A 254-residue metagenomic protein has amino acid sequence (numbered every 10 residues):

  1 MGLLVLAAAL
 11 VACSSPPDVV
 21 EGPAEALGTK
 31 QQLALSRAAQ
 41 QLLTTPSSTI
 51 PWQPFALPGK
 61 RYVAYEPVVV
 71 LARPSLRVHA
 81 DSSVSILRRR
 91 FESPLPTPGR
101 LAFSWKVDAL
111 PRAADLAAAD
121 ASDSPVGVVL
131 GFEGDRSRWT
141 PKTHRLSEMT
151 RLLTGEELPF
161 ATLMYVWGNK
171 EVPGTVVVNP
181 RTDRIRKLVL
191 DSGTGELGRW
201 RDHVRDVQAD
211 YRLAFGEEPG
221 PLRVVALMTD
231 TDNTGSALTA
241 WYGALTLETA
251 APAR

Functional and structural regions predicted by a protein language model:
G2-V11: Bacterial N-terminal signal peptides
L10-K30: Bacterial Sec signal peptide processing site at the extreme N-terminus
P17-P23, V126-V128, D183-G193, L197-G235: Extracellular beta-strand ligand-recognition surfaces/modules
S48-A72: Extracellular glycan-recognition surfaces and repeat-rich motifs
A64-I86: Short carbohydrate-recognition loop motifs
V78-P98, A109-A113, T182-D191: Secreted extracellular polysaccharide-interacting domains
D123, E133-R181: Extracellular/luminal beta-rich ligand-recognition and adhesion surfaces characterized by aromatic-Gly/Pro-enriched
V225, L245-L247: Extracellular beta-strand elements of beta-rich domains used for carbohydrate recognition/degradation or cell-matrix
